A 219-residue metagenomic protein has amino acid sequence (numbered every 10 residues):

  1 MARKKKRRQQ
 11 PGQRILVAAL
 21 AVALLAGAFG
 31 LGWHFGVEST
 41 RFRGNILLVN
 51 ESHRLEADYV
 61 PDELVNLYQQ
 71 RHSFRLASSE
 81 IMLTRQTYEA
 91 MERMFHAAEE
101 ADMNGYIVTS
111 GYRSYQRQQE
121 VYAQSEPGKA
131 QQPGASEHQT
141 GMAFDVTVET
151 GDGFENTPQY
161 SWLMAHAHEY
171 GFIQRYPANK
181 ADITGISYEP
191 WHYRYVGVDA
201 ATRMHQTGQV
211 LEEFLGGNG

Functional and structural regions predicted by a protein language model:
A2-G111, Y115-G219: Extracytoplasmic cell-surface/polysaccharide-interacting catalytic and binding patches
